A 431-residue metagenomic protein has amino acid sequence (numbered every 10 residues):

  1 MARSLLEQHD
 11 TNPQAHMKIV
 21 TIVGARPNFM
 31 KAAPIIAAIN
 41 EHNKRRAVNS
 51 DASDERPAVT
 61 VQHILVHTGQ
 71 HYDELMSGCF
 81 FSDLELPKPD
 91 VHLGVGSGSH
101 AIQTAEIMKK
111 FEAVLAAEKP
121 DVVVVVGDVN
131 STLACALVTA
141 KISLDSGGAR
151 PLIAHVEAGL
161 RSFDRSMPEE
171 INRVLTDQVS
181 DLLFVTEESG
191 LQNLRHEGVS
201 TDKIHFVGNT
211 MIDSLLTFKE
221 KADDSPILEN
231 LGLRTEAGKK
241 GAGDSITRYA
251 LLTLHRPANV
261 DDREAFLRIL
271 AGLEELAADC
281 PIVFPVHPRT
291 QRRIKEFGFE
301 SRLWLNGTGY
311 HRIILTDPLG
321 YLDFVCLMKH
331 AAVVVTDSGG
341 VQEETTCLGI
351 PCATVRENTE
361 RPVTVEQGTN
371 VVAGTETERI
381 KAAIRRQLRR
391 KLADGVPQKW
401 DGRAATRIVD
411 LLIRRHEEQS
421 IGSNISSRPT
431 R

Functional and structural regions predicted by a protein language model:
A2-I282, T290-R431: Nucleotide-activated sugar donor-binding and catalytic core shared by glycosyltransferases and related lipid-linked
H287: Conserved C-terminal portion of the radical SAM core fold that forms the substrate/S-adenosylmethionine-binding
